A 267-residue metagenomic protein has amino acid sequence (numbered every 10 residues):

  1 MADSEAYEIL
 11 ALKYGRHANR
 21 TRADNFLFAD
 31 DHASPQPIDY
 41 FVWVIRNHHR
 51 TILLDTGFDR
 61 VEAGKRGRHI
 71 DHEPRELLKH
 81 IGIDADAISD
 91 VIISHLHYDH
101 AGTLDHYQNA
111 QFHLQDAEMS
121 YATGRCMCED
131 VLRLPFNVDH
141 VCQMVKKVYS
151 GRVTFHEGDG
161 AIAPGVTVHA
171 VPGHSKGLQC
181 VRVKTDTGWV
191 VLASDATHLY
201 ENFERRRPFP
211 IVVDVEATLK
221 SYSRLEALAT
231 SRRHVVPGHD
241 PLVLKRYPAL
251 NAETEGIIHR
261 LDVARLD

Functional and structural regions predicted by a protein language model:
M1-L53, F58-R60, R224, A249 (+2 more regions): Zn-dependent metallo-beta-lactamase
A2, H72-I83, A87, A117-A170 (+1 more regions): Metallo-beta-lactamase
A11, V42-R46, I52, E157-D186: Core dinuclear metal-dependent hydrolase active-site scaffold
Y14-G15, T56-D59, L96, A117-E118 (+3 more regions): Active-site metal-binding loops of divalent metal-dependent hydrolases
L27-D31, E62-H69, C128-V131, R206-I211: Short glycine-enriched, charge-decorated loop/helix-capping segments at active-site entrances that position
R68, H72, E76, C180-R182 (+1 more regions): Cap/insert and terminal regions of metallo-dependent hydrolase folds
R68-L114: Active-site metal-binding motif and surrounding structural segment of the metallo-beta-lactamase
V91-A101, V171-L178, V236-L242: Histidine-centered catalytic micro-motifs
